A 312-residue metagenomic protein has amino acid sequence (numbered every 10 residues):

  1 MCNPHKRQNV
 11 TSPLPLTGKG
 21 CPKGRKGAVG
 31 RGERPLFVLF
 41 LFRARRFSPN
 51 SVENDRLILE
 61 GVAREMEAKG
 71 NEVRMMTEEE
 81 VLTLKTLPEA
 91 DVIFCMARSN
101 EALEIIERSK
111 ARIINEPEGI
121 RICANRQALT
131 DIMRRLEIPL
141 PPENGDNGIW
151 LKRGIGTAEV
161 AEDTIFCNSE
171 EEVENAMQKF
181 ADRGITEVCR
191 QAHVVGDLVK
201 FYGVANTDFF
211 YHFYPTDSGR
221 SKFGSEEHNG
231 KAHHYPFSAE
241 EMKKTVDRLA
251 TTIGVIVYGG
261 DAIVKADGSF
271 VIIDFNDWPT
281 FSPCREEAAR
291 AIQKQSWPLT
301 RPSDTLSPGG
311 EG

Functional and structural regions predicted by a protein language model:
G18-K19, G27, G310-E311: Glycine-biased, low-complexity coil/linker segments
F40-P142, T157: Conserved N-proximal alpha/beta basic substrate-recognition cap immediately N-terminal to, or forming the N-lobe
E78, V188, V199, V255-D267: A short glycine-rich, hydrophobically flanked beta-strand micro-motif that places a catalytic Asp/Glu for divalent metal
A90-F94, K152, F201-G203, G268-P283: A short beta-strand motif that forms the metal-chelation/ATP-contact edge of phosphoryl-transfer active sites
M133, G145-E162, I185-V199: ATP-grasp fold ATP-binding core
C167-I253: Phosphate-binding site of ATP-dependent enzymes
T251-V255, V264-P302: C-terminal active-site "lid" helix and adjoining low-complexity regulatory extension at the edge of ATP-using catalytic
